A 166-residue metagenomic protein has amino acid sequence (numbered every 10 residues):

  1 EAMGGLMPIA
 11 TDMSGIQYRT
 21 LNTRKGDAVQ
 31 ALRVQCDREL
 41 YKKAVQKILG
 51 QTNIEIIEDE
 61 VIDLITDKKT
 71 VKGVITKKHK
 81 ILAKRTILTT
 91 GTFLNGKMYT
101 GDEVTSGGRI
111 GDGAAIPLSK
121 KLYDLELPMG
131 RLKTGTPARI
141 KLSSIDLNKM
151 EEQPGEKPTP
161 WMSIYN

Functional and structural regions predicted by a protein language model:
E1-D67, T89-R109, G113, P117-S119 (+1 more regions): Conserved N-terminal/central alpha/beta ligand/cofactor-binding core
I54, V71, A83-K84: Local beta-strand N-terminus motif with an aromatic residue
I65-T70, I75-H79: A conserved hydrophobic secondary-structure block that centers on an alpha-helix together with its immediately flanking
T76-R85, T90: Core beta-strand elements of the Rossmann-like FAD/NAD(P) dinucleotide-binding domain in flavoenzyme oxidoreductases
